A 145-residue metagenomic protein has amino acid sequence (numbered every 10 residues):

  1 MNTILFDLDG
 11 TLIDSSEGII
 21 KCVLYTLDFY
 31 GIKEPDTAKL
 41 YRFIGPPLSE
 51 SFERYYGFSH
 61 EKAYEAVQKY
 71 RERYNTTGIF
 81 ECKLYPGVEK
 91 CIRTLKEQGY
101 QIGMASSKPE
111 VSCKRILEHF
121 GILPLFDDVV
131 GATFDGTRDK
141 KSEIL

Functional and structural regions predicted by a protein language model:
M1-R42, Y56: Active-site neighborhood of HAD-like aspartate-dependent phosphohydrolases
T26-L27, P47-H60, I116: Helix-loop "lid/cap" segments that line or gate small-molecule binding pockets
D28-K33, S59-E61, E97-Q98, G121-L125: Short helix-capping segments at alpha-helix termini
E53-R93: Metal-dependent phosphoesterase signature
T76-M104, E110-K114, D139-S142: Short, acidic loop-to-helix structural element flanking the phosphoryl-transfer center in phosphate-processing enzymes
E110-L145: Substrate-recognition "cap/lid" segment bordering the active-site pocket of phosphatases
